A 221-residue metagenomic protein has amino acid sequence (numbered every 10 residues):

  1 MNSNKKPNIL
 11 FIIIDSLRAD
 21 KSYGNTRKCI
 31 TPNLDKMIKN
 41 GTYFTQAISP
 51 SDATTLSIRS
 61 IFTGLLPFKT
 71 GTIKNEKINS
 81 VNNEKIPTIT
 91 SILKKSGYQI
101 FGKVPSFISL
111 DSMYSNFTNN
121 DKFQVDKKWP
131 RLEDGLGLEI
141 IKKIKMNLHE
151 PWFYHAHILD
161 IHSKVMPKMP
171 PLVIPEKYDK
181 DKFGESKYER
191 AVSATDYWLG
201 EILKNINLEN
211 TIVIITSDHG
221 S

Functional and structural regions predicted by a protein language model:
M1-S221: Catalytic domains that recognize anionic headgroups
